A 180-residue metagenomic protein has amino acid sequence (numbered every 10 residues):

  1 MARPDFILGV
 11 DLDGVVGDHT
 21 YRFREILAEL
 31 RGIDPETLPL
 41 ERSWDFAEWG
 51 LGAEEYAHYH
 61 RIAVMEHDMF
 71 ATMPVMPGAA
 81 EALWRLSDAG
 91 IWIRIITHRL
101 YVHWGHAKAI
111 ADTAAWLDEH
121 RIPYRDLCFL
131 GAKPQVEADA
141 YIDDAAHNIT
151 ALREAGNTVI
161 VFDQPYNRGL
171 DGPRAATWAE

Functional and structural regions predicted by a protein language model:
M1-Y56: Active-site neighborhood of HAD-like aspartate-dependent phosphohydrolases
W49-E66, I91-R94: Short, basic/glycine-rich phosphate-binding loops at helix/coil junctions that contact nucleotide phosphates
F70-P74, A79-T113: Substrate-recognition element of Asp-dependent hydrolases with the DxDx(T/V) motif
W84-D88, D118, R153: Anion (oxyanion) recognition and catalysis
D112-L130, G172-E180: Structural recognition of alpha->loop->beta junctions
L127-R153: Conserved Lys-Pro-Asp/Glu-containing loop-to-beta segment of HAD-superfamily phosphomonoesterases, centered on
A146-E180: Asp-based, Mg2+/Mn2+-dependent phosphohydrolase catalytic module
